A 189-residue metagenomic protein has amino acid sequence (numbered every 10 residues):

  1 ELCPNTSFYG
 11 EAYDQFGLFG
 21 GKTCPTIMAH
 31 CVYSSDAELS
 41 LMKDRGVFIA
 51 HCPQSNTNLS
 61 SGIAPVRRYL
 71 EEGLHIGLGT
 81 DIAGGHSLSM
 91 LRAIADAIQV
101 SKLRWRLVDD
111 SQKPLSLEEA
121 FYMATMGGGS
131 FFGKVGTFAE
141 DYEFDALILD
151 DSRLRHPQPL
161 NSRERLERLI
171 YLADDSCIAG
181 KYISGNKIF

Functional and structural regions predicted by a protein language model:
E1-F48, S60-I76, G133-G136: Histidine/acidic residue-rich metal-binding segments in metalloenzymes
F16-G21, R67-R155: His/Asp/Glu-enriched, well-ordered alpha-helical/loop segment that forms or immediately abuts the divalent-metal
M28, D81, G185: Residue-level signal for inorganic ion chemistry
C31-V32, K102, S152, N186: Flexible loop residues that form catalytic and substrate-binding hotspots at small-molecule/glycan-binding clefts
A37, N58, L107, P157: Glycine/Thr-rich phosphate-binding loops of Rossmann-like dinucleotide-binding domains
P53-T57, I82-G84: Short, acidic/turn-prone active-site loops that include or flank metal/cofactor- and phosphate-binding residues
N58-I63, S87-S89: Short, charged, surface-exposed secondary-structure boundary motifs
E143-F189: C-terminal cap of metal-dependent C-N hydrolases
